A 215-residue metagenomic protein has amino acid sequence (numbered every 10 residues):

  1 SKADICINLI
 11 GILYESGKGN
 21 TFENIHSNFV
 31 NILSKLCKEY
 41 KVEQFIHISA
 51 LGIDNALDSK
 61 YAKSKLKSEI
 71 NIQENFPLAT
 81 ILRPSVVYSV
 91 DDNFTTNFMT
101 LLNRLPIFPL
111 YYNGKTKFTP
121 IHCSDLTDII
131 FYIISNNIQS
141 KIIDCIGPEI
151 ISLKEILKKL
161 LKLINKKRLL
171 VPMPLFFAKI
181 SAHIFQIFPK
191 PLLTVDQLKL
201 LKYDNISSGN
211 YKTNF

Functional and structural regions predicted by a protein language model:
S1-E39, L51-N55: NAD(P)H-binding glycine-rich loop region in Rossmannoid oxidoreductase-like domains and their noncatalytic homologs
E23-S27, D58-E69, Y88, D92 (+4 more regions): Short-chain dehydrogenase/reductase
N28-I32, Q44, K67-S68, H122-D125: Conserved cofactor-binding/catalytic machinery of classical short-chain dehydrogenase/reductase
S49, I70-D91, T96: Conserved beta-loop-beta element that borders a ligand/cofactor-binding pocket
N93-F94, N113-I134, K141-D144: Substrate-positioning beta->alpha
M99-Y112: A short C-terminal helix-loop "cap" of Rossmann-like NAD(P)-dependent dehydrogenase/epimerase domains
I133-L193, S207-F215: Mid/C-terminal beta-alpha module of Rossmann-like enzyme folds, strongest in SDR-family dehydrogenases/epimerases
